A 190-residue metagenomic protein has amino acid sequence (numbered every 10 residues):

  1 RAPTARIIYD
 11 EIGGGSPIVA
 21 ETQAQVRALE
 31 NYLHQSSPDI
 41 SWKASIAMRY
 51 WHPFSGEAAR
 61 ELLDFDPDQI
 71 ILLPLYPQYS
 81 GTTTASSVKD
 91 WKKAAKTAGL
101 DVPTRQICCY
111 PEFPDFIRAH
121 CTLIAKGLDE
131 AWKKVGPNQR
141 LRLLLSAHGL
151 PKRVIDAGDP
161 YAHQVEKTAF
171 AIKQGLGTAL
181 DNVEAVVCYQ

Functional and structural regions predicted by a protein language model:
R1-Q190: Extended amphipathic ligand-handling, pore-lining, and cofactor/metal-binding catalytic surfaces
